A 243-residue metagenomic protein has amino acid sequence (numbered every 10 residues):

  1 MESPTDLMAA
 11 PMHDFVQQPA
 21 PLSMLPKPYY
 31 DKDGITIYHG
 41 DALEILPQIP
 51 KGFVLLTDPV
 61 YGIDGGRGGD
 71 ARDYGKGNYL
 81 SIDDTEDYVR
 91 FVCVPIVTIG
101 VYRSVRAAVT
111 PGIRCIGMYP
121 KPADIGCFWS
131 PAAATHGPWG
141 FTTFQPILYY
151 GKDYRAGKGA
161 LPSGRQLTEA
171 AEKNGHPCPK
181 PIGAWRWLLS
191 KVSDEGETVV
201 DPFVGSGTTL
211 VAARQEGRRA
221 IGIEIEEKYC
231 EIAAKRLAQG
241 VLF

Functional and structural regions predicted by a protein language model:
M1-M8, H13, K27-G222, E226-C230: Core catalytic lobe of class I
E2, A238-F243: Class I S-adenosyl-L-methionine-dependent methyltransferase module
D14-Q17, L242-F243: Alpha-helical interaction elements
A233-A234: Conserved SAM-binding loop
